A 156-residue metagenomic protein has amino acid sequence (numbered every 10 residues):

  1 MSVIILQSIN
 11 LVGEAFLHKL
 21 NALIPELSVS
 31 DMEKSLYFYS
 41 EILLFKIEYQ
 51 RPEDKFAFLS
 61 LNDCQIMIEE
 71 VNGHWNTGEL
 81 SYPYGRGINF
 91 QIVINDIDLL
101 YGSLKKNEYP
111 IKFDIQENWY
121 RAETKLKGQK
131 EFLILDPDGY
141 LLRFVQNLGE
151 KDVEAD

Functional and structural regions predicted by a protein language model:
V3-I24, K46-N95, G102-L135, V145-D156: Vicinal oxygen chelate
V29-D31: Conserved beta-strand-loop-alpha-helix junction that forms the acyl-donor binding cleft
S35-S40, L104, G139: Conserved active-site tyrosine of GNAT-family acetyltransferases
